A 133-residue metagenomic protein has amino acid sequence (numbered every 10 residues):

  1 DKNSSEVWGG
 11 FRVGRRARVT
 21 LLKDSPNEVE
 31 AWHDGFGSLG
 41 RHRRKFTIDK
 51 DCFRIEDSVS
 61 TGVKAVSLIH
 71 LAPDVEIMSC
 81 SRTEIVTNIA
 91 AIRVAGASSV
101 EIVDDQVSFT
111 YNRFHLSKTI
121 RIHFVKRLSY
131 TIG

Functional and structural regions predicted by a protein language model:
D1-S81: Catalytic and substrate-binding regions of extracellular carbohydrate-active enzymes, especially polysaccharide lyases
V19, H33, I92-R93, S99: Short stretches within intrinsically disordered, low-complexity N-terminal or propeptide regions
A31, V66, T87, D104 (+1 more regions): N-terminal functional modules and adjacent low-complexity/disordered segments of proteins
G62, R93-G133: Beta-strand-rich recognition/accessory modules
I85, I89, R93-V94: C-terminal structured "cap/appendage" subdomains that terminate the fold
